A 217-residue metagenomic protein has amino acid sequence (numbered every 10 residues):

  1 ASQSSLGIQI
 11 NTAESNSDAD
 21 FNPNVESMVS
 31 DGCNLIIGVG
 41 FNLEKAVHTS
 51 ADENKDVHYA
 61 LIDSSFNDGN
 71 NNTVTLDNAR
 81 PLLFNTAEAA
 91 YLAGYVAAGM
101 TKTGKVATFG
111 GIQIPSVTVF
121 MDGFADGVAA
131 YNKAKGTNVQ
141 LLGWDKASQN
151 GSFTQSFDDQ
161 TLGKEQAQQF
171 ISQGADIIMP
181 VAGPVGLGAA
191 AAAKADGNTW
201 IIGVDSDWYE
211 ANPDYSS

Functional and structural regions predicted by a protein language model:
A1-S217: A residue-level marker of the well-folded mature domains of exported/periplasmic proteins
